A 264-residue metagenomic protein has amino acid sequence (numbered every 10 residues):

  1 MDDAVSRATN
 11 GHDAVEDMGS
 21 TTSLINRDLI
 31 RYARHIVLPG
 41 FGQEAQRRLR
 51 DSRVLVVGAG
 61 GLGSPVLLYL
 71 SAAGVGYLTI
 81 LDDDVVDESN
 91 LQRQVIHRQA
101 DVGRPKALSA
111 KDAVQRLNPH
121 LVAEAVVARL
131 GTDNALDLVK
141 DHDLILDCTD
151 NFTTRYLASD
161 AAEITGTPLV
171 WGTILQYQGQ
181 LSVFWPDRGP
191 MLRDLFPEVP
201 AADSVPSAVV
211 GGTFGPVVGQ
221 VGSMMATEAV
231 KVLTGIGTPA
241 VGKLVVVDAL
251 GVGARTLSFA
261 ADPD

Functional and structural regions predicted by a protein language model:
M1-D264: Adenine nucleotide-associated cytosolic modules
